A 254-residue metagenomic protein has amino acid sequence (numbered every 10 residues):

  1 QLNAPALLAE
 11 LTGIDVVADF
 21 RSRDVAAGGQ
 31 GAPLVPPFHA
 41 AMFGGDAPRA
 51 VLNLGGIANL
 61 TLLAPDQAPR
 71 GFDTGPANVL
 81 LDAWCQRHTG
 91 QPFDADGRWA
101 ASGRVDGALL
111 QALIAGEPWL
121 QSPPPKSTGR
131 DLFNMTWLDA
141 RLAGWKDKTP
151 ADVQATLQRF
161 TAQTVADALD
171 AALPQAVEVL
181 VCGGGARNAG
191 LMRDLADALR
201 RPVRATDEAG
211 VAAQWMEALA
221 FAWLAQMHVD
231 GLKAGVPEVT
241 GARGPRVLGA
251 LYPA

Functional and structural regions predicted by a protein language model:
Q1-L2: Short beta-strand-loop/turn "lid" adjacent to the catalytic site in phosphate-handling enzymes
A6-E10, I14-P92: Phosphate-binding/catalytic loop of phosphoryl-transfer enzymes
L7, L11, P37-A41, A83-R87 (+4 more regions): Alpha-helical scaffold segments in soluble metabolic enzymes
E10-I14, G56, L132-A140, G190-R201: Acidic-glycine-rich active-site phosphate/pyrophosphate-binding loop
S22-G29, P69-G71, K148-D152, A205-A213: A short glycine/serine-rich beta->alpha loop
H39-G44, A143, R159-D170, Q226: Generic structural signal for well-ordered alpha-helical scaffold segments
R70-A162, A166, G244-A254: Conserved ATP-utilizing enzyme core subdomain
A83, Q163-R246: Catalytic phosphate/nucleotide-handling subdomain of diverse soluble enzymes
